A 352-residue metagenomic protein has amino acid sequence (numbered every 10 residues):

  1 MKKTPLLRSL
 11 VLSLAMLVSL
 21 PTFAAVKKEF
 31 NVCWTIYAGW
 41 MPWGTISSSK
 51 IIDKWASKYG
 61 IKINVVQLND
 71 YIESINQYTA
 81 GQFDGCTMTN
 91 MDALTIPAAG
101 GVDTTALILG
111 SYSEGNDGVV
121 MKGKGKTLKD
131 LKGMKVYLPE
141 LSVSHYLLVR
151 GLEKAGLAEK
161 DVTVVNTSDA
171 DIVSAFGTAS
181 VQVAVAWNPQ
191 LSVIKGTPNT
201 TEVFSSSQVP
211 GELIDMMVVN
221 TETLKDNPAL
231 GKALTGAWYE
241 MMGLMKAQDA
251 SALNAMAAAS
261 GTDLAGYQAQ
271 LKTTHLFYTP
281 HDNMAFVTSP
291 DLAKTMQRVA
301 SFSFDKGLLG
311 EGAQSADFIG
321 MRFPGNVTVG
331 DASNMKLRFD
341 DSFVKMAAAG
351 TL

Functional and structural regions predicted by a protein language model:
M1-V11: Bacterial N-terminal signal peptides that target proteins for export
S19-P21: N-terminal signal peptide c-region/cleavage motif recognized by signal peptidases
A25-N166, V173, Q182-N188, G211 (+1 more regions): Short, glycine-/small- and polar/acidic-enriched structural segments that line small-molecule recognition paths
A56, Q82, T87-N90, P97-G100 (+7 more regions): Sec/Tat-exported extracytoplasmic proteins
I63-N64, A269-F277, Q314-N326: Short linear loop/turn motifs
D92, V165, D171-A265: Pocket-lining segment of extracytoplasmic ligand-binding domains
D226-G312: Secondary-structure end/capping motifs
S301-L352: Conserved C-terminal helix/tail region of periplasmic/extracytoplasmic solute-binding proteins
